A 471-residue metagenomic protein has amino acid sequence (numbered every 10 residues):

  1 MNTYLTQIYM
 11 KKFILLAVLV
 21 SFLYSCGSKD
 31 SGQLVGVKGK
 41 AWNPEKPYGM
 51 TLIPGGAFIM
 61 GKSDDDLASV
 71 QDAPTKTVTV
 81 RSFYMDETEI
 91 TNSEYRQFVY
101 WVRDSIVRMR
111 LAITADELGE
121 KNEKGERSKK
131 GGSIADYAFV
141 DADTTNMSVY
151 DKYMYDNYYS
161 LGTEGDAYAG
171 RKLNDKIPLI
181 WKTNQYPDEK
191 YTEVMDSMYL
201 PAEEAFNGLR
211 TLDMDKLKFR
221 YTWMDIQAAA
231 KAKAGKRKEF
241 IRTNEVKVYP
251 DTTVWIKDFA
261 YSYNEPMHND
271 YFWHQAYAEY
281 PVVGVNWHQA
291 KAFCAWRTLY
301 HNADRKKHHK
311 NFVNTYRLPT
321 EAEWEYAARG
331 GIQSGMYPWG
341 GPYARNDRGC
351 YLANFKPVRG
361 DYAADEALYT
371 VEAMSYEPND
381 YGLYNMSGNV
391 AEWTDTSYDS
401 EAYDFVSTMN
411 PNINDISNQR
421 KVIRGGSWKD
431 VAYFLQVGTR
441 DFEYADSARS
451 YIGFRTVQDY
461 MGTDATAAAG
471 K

Functional and structural regions predicted by a protein language model:
N2-F13: Positively charged n-region of N-terminal signal peptides that target proteins for export
F13-S21: Sec-dependent N-terminal signal peptides
Y24-S25: C-terminal motif of bacterial Sec signal peptides marking the signal peptidase cleavage site
K29-G32, L52-I53, I59, D64 (+7 more regions): Functional-site microenvironments in short loops/helix caps that host divalent-cation chemistry
S31-W42: Short, low-complexity, disordered segments immediately C-terminal to signal peptides in bacterial exported proteins
N43-R127, G131-A138, A142-H274, A278-A290 (+2 more regions): A short glycine-rich, aromatic-capped structural motif
P411-D415, D441-A448: Short proline/glycine-enriched turn/loop segments at secondary-structure junctions
S450-T466: Short, structured beta-strand segments at or near domain termini in extracellular proteins/domains
